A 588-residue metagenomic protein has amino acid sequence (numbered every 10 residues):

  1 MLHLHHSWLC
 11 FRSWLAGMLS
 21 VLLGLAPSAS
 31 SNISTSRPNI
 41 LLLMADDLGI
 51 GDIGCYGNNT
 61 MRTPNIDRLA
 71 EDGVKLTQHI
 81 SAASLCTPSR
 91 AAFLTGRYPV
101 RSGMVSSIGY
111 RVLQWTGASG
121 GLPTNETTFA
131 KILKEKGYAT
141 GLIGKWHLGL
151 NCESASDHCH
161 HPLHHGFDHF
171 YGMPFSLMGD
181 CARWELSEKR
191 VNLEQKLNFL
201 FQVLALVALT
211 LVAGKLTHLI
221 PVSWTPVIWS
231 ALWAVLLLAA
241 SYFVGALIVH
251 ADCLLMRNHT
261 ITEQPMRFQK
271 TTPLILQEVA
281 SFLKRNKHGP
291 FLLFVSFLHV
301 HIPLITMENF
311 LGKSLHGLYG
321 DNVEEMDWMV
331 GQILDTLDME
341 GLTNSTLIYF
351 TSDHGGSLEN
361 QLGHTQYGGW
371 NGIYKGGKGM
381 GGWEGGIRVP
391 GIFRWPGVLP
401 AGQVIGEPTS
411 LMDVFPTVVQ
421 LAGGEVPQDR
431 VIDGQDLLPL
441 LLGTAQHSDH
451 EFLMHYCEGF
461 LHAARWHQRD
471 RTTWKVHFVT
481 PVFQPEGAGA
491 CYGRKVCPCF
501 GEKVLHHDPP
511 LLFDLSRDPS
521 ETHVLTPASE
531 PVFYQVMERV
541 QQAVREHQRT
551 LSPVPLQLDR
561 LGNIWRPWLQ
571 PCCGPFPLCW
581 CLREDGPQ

Functional and structural regions predicted by a protein language model:
H3, A16-G17, P27-P38, A45 (+7 more regions): Long, internal low-complexity/basic segments
R12-A26, V191-I248: Transmembrane alpha-helices
P27-T77, E135, A139, W146 (+4 more regions): Active-site-proximal N-terminal segment of extracellular/periplasmic enzymes that hydrolyze or transfer
L42, I50-G141, L150-S154, P162 (+2 more regions): Active-site segment of extracytoplasmic enzymes that catalyze sulfate/phosphate-ester chemistry
C55-T60, K75-R97, V105, L142-A155 (+7 more regions): Short, solvent-exposed turn/loop segments enriched in Gly/Ser/Thr/Pro and often Arg
M61, E153-H165, P303-I305, L311-N322 (+3 more regions): Histidine-centered active-site microenvironments of extracellular/periplasmic hydrolases and transferases
L163, D168-H169, M173-L197, G356-N360 (+6 more regions): C-terminal cap/loop subdomain of S1 sulfatases and analogous C-terminal strand-loop tails that border
A182, S241-T262, V279-D321, S357 (+3 more regions): Active-site His/acidic residue clusters
